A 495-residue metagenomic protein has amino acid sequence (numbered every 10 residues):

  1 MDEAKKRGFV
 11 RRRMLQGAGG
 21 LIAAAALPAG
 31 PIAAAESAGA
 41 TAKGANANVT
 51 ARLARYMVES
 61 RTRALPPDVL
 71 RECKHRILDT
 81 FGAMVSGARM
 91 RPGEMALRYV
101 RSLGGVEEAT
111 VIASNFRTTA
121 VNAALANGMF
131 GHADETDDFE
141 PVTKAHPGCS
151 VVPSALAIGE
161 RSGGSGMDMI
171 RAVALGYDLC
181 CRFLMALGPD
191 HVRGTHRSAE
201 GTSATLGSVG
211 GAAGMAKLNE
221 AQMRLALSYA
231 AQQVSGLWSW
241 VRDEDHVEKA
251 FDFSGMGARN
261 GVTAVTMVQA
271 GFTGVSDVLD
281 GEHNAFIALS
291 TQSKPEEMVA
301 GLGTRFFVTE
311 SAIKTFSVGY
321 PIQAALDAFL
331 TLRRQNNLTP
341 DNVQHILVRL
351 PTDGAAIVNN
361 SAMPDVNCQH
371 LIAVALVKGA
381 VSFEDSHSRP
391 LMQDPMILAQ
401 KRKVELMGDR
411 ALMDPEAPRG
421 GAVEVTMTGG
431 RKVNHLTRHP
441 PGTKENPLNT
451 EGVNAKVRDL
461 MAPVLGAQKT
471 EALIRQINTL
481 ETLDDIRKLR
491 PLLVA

Functional and structural regions predicted by a protein language model:
D2-K144, V241-V262, T266-A495: Terminal-appendage/accessory-domain detector
R13, H75, H146, S150 (+2 more regions): Hydrophobic alpha-helical transmembrane segments of integral membrane proteins, especially multi-pass transporters
A51, R55, D79, P153 (+6 more regions): Generic structural signal for well-ordered, non-membrane alpha-helices
G131, S150-V152, A157, L179 (+3 more regions): Short connector loops/turns at beta-strand edges and beta->alpha or beta->beta junctions
D137-C181: Hydrophobic alpha-helical hairpins/lids featuring a short glycine-rich hinge
G148-L156, T202-G211, A258-T263, A324: Well-ordered alpha-helical segments within folded domains of soluble proteins
E160, G214, R334: Short polybasic/polar patches that bind polyanions
G163, M167-G257: Glycine-rich, mobile lid/loop segments that gate access to catalytic sites or pores
